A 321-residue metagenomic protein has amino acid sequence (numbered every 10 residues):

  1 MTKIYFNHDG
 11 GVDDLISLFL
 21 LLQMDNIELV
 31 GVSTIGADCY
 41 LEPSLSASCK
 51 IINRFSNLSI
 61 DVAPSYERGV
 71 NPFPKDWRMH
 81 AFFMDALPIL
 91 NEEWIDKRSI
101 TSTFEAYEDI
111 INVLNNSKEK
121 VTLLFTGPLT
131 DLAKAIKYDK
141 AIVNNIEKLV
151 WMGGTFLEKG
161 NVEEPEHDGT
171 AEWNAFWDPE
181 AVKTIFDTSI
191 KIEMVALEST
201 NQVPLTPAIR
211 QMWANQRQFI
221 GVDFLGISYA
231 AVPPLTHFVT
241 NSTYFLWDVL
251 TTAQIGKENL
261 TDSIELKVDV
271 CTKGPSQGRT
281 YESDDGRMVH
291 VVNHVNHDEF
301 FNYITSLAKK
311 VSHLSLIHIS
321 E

Functional and structural regions predicted by a protein language model:
M1-H8, P64-R68, I89-E92, D139 (+3 more regions): Short, mixed-charge, low-aromatic patches
T2-K50, D96-M194, T200, P207: Active-site histidine-anchored catalytic micro-motif
F19-L29, W173-F176, F186-L316: Conformational coupling and interaction surfaces
V30, N57-D61, E119, N144 (+2 more regions): Secondary-structure boundary/capping residues
G36-A37, I60-Y66, E92-R98, G154-F156 (+3 more regions): Short C-terminal domain-edge/linker segments immediately following a structured domain
L45-N116, G274-P275, S283-H297, T305-K309: Metal-dependent C-N hydrolase catalytic cores
I317-E321: Conserved small/polar residues in nucleotide/adenosyl-binding loops
